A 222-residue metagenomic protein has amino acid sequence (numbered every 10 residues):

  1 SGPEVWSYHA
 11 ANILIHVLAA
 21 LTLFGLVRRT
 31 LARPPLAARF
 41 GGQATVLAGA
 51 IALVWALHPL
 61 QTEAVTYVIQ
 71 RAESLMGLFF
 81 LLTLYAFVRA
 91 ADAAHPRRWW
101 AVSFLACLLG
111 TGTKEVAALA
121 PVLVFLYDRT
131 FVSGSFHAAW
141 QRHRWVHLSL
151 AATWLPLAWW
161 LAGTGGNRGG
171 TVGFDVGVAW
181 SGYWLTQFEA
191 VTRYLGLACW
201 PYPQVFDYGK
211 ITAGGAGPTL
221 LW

Functional and structural regions predicted by a protein language model:
S1-W222: Polytopic membrane enzymes that build or remodel cell-surface glycoconjugates and lipids
